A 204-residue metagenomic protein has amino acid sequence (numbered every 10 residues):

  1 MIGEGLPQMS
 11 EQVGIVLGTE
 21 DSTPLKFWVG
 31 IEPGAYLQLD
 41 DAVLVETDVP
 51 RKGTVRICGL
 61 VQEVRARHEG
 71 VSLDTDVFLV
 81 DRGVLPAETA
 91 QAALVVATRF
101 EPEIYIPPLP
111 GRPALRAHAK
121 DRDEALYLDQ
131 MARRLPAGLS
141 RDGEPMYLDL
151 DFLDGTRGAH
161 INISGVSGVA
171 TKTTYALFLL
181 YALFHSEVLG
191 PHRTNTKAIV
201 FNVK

Functional and structural regions predicted by a protein language model:
M1-S164: Basic- and hydrophobic-enriched, low-structure N-terminal and domain-boundary segments that flank ATP-binding catalytic
A137-K204: Glycine-rich phosphate-binding loop of nucleotide-binding enzymes
